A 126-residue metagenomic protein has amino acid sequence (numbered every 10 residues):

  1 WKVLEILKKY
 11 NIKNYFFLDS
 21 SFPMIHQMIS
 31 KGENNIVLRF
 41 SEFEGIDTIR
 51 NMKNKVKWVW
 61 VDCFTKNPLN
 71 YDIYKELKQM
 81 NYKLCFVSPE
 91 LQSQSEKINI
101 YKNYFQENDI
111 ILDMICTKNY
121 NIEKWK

Functional and structural regions predicted by a protein language model:
W1-G32, G45-T48: N-terminal active-site wall of soluble small-molecule enzyme domains
D19, G32-K126: C-terminal active-site rim and adjoining tail of enzyme catalytic domains
